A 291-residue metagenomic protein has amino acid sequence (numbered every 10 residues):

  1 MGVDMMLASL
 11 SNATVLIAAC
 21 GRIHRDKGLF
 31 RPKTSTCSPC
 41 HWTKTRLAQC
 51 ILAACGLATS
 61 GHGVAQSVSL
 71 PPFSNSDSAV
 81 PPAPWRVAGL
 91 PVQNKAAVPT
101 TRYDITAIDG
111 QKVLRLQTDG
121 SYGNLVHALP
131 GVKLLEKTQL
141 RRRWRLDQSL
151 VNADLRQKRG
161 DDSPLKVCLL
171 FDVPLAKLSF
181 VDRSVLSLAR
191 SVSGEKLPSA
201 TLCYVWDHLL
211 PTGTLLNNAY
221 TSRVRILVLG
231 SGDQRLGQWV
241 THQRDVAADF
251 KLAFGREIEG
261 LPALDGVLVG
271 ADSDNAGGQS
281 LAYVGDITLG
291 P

Functional and structural regions predicted by a protein language model:
A65-N94, F180-V185: Extracellular carbohydrate-recognition regions
F73, V267, D286-L289: Extracellular beta-strand elements of beta-rich domains used for carbohydrate recognition/degradation or cell-matrix
T101-G123: Short carbohydrate-recognition loop motifs
L116-L134, S149-N152, T221-L229: Secreted extracellular polysaccharide-interacting domains
L129-L140, D233-L236: Extracellular/lumenal carbohydrate-interaction signature centered on repeated Trp-anchored short motifs
D162, D172-Y220: Extracellular/luminal beta-rich ligand-recognition and adhesion surfaces characterized by aromatic-Gly/Pro-enriched
L165-V167, S222-G232, L236-G277: Extracellular beta-strand ligand-recognition surfaces/modules
